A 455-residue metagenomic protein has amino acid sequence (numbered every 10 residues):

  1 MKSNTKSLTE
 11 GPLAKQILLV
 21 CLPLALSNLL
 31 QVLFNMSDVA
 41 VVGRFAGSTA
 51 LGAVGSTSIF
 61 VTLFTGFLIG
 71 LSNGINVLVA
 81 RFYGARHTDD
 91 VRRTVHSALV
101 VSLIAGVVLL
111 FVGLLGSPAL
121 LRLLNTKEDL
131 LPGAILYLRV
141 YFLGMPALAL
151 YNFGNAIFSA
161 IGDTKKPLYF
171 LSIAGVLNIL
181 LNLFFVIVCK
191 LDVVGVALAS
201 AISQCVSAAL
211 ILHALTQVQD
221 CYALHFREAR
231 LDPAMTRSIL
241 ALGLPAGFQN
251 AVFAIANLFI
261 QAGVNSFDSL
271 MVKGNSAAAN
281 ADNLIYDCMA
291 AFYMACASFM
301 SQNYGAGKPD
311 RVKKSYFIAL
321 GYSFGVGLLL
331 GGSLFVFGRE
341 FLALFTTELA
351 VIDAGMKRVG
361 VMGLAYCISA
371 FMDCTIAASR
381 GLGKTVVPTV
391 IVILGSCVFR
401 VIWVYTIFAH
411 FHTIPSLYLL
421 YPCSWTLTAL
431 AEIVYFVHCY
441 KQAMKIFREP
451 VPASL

Functional and structural regions predicted by a protein language model:
M1-C21, V79-P146, V188-L244, M300-A365 (+1 more regions): Short alpha-helical transmembrane segments in multi-pass integral membrane proteins
L8-F45, I59-G74, L78, L103-L110 (+5 more regions): N-terminal transmembrane alpha-helices
L19-D38, V140, Y151, A174 (+5 more regions): Transmembrane helical elements of multi-pass membrane transporters/channels
L33-L51, L121-E128, F184-L191, A251-L284 (+3 more regions): Helix-terminus/linker motif at the lipid-water interface of multi-pass membrane proteins
A46-I59, A134, L138, A197 (+3 more regions): Small-residue hotspots at the loop-to-helix junctions and early N-terminal turns of transmembrane alpha-helices
L51-F111, L148-P167, Q261, G274-G338 (+1 more regions): Small-residue-rich hydrophobic transmembrane alpha-helices
L63, N178-N182, A208-L212, L284-D287 (+3 more regions): Hydrophobic transmembrane alpha-helices of multi-pass small-molecule transporters
S72, Y141-S159, P167-N178, V196-I211 (+4 more regions): Short runs within selected transmembrane alpha-helices of multi-pass transporters and secretion channels
